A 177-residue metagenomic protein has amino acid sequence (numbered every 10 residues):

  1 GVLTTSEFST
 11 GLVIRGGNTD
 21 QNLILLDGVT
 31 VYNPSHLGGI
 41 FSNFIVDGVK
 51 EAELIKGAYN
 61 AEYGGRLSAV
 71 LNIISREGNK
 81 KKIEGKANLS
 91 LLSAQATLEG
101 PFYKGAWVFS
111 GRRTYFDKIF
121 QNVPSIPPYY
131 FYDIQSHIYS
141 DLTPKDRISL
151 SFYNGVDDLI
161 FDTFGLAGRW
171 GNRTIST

Functional and structural regions predicted by a protein language model:
G1-N60, V70-N72, R76-E77: Periplasmic N-terminal accessory/gating domains of Gram-negative outer-membrane beta-barrel systems
S6, N33, G65-L67, S90 (+3 more regions): Residue-level preference for beta-strand/loop junctions
S6-F8, Y103, T143: Residue-level recognition of beta-strand termini and adjacent short loop/turns
L12, A96, S136, I175-T177: Membrane-embedded beta-strands of outer-membrane beta-barrel proteins, especially the hydrophobic/small aromatic
L23, E51-E62, S68-R76, I83-D141 (+1 more regions): Predominantly transmembrane beta-strands of Gram-negative outer membrane beta-barrel pores used for transport
S35, F116-N122, D157-T163: Outer-membrane beta-barrel proteins
F41-N43, K86-N88, P124-Y130, G165-N172: Replace "Gram-negative outer membrane beta-barrel proteins" with "bacterial and organellar outer membrane beta-barrel
K145-T177: Flexible loop and strand-edge segments within Gram-negative outer membrane beta-barrel domains
